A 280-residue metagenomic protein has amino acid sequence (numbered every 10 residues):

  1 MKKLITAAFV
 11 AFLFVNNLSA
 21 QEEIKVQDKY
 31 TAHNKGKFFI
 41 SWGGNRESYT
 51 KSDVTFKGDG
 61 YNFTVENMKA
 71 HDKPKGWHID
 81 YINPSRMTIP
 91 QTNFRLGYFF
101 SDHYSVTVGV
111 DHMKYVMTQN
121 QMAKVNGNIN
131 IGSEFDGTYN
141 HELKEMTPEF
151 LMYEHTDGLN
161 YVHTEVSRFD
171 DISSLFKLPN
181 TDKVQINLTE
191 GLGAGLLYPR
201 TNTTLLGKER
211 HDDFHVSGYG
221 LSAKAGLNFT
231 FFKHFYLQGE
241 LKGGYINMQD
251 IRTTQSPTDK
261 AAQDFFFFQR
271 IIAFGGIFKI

Functional and structural regions predicted by a protein language model:
M1-N34: Cleavable N-terminal export/targeting peptides
Q21-Y98, P199-T201, I271-K279: Short glycine/proline- and aromatic-enriched beta-strand/turn motifs that initiate or cap beta-hairpins
Q27-D28, I79-I82, P148-E154, L205-F214 (+1 more regions): Extracellular loop and loop/strand-boundary signature of outer-membrane beta-barrel proteins
N34-F38, T88-T92, T156-V162, I186 (+2 more regions): Residues that define the transmembrane beta-barrel architecture of outer-membrane proteins
K35-G36, R95-T203, G275-F278: Gram-negative (and chloroplast) outer-membrane scaffold detector with strong preference for beta-barrel transmembrane
S52-T55, Y61, G226, T230-I280: Predominantly the C-terminal beta-signal and adjacent terminal strand-loop region of outer-membrane beta-barrel
D53-G58, Q119-V125, L178-P179, P199-E209 (+1 more regions): Outer-membrane beta-barrel translocator domains and adjoining extracellular loop/strand segments of Gram-negative
F94, T164-V166, L221-A225, L241 (+1 more regions): Membrane-embedded beta-strands of outer-membrane beta-barrel proteins, especially the hydrophobic/small aromatic
